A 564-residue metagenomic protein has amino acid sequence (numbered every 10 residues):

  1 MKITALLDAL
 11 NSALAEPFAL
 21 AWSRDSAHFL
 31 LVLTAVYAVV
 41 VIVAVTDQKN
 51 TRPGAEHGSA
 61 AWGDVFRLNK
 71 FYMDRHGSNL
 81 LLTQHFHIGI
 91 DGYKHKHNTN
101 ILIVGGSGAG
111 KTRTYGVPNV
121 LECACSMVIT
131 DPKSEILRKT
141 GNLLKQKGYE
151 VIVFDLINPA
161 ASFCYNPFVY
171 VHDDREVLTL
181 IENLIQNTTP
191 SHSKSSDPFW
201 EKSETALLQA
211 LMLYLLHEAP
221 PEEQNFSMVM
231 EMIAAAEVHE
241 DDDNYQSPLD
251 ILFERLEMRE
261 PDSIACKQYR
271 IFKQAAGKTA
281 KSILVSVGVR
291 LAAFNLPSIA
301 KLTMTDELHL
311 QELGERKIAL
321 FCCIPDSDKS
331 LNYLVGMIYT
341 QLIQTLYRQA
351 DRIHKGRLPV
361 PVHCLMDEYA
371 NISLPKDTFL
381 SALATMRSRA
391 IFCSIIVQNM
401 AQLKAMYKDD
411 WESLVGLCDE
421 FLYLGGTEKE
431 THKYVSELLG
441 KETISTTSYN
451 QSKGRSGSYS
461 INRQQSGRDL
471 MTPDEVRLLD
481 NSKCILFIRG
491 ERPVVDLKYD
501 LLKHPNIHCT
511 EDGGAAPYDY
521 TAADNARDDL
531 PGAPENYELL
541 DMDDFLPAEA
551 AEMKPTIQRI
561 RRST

Functional and structural regions predicted by a protein language model:
M1-A109, R113-G116, K441, S452 (+3 more regions): Basic- and hydrophobic-enriched, low-structure N-terminal and domain-boundary segments that flank ATP-binding catalytic
L7-N11, A15, L81-L82, V397 (+4 more regions): Compositionally biased amphipathic helical and low-complexity segments enriched in hydrophobic
R52-E56, F86, K94-I391, M406 (+5 more regions): P-loop NTPase motor domains
H57, A61, L80, T443 (+4 more regions): Polar low-complexity intrinsically disordered regions enriched in Ser/Thr and small residues
F71, Y333, G426: A short glycine-/small-residue-rich loop at the edge of a beta-strand within enzyme catalytic domains
L383-I485: Conserved ATP-driven motor cores of ASCE-family P-loop NTPases powering translocation/secretion/packaging/pilus
